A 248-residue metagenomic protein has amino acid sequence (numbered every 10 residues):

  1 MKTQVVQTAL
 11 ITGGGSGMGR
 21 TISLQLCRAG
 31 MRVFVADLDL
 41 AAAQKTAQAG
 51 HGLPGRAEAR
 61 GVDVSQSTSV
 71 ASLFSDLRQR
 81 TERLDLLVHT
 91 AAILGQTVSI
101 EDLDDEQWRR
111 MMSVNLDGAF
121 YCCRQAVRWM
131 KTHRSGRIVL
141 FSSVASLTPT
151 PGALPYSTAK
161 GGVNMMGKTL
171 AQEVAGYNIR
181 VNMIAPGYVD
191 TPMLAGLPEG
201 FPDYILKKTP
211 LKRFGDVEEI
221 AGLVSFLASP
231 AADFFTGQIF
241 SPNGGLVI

Functional and structural regions predicted by a protein language model:
K2-F34: Canonical Rossmann dinucleotide-binding motif of NAD(H)/NADP(H)-dependent dehydrogenases/reductases, specifically
V98-I100, D104-R109, L194, I205: Substrate-binding pocket helix/loop in short-chain dehydrogenase/reductase
E101, T148-L154, G176-Y177, K212 (+1 more regions): Active-site loop immediately N-terminal to the catalytic Tyr-X3-Lys motif of short-chain dehydrogenase/reductase
F120, R213-P242, V247: C-terminal substrate-recognition "lid" of short-chain dehydrogenase/reductases
C123, A159, G167: Active-site helix of classical SDR
R128, Q172-G176, D233: Alpha-helical segment proximal to the catalytic Tyr-Lys
S143: Residue(s) in the substrate-gating loop at a strand-loop-helix junction that position the organic substrate next
